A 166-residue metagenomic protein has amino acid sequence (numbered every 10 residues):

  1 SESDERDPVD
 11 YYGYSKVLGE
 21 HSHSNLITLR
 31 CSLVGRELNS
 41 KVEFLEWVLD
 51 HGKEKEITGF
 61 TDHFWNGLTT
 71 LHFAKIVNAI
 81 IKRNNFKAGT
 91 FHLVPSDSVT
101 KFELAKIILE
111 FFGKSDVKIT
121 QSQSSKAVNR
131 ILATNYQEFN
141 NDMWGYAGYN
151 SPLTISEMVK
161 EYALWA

Functional and structural regions predicted by a protein language model:
S1-D10: Active-site "gating" loop of Rossmann-like NAD(P)-dependent oxidoreductase/epimerase domains
V9, H21-W65, L71-H72, N78: NAD(P)-dependent short-chain dehydrogenase/reductase
Y11, S15: Active-site helix of classical SDR
V17-E20, V42-E46, F102, K106 (+1 more regions): Short, surface-exposed alpha-helical segments at coil->helix boundaries
L18-G19, N25, T69-H72, N78 (+4 more regions): Catalytic phosphate/metal-binding cores of nucleic-acid and nucleotide-processing enzymes, i.e., regions that mediate
A74-V77, R83-R130, N135: Mid/C-terminal beta-alpha module of Rossmann-like enzyme folds, strongest in SDR-family dehydrogenases/epimerases
T100-K106, Q121-A166: Conserved C-terminal active-site "lid" loop/helix of NAD(P)H-dependent oxidoreductases that clamps the redox cofactor
